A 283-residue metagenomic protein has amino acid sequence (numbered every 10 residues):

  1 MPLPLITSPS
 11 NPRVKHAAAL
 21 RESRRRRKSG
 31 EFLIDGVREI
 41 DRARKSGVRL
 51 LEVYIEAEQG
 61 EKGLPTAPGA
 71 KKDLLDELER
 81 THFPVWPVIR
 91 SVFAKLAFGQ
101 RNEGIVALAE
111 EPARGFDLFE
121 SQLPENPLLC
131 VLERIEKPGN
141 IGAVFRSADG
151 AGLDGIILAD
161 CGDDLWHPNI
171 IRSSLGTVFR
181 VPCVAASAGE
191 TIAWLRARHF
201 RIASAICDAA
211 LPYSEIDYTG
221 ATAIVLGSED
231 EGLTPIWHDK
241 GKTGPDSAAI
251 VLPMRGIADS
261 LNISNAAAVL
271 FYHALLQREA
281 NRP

Functional and structural regions predicted by a protein language model:
M1-Q100: N-terminal positively charged helical leader segments and presequences
P4, R38, K45, A67 (+5 more regions): RNA substrate-binding interface of SAM-dependent RNA methyltransferases
E56, A159, L252: Conserved residues at the C-terminal ends of beta-strands
E58, C161-G162, D230: Short, ordered loop/turn segments at secondary-structure junctions
A107, S147-A151, L165-T177, H238-P283: Structured adenosyl-cofactor binding patch, chiefly the S-adenosyl-L-methionine
S204-A258: Active-site/ligand-binding-proximal alpha/beta "capping" segment
